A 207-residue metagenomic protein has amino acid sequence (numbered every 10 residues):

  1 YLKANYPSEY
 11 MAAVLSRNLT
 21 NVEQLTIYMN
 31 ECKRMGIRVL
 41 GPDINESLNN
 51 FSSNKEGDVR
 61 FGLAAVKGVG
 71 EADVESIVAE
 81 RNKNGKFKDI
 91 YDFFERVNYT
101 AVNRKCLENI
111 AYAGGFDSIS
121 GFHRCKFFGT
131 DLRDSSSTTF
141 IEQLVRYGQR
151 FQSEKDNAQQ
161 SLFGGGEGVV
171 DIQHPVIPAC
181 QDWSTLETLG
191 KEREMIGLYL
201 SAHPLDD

Functional and structural regions predicted by a protein language model:
Y1-D207: Noncatalytic, beta-rich nucleic-acid-contacting surfaces in large DNA/RNA-processing enzymes
